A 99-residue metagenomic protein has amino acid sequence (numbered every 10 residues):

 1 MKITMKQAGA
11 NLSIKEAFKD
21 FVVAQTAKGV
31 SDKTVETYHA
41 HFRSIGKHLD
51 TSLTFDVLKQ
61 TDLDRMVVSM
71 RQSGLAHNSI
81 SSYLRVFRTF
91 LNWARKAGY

Functional and structural regions predicted by a protein language model:
K2-T4, K19-K33, H39-Y99: N-terminal core-binding DNA-recognition domain of tyrosine recombinases/integrases
K6-S13: A detector for short, charged/polar N-terminal pre-domain segments
